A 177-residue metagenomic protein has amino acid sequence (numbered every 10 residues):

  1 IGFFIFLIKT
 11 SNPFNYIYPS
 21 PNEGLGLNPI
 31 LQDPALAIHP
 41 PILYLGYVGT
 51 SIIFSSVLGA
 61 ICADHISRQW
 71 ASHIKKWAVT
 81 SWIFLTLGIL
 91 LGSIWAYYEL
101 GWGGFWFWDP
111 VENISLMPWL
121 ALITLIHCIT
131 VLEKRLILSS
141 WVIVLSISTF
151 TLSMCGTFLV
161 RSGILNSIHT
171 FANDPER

Functional and structural regions predicted by a protein language model:
I1-R177: Polytopic transmembrane helical bundles with strong interfacial aromatic enrichment
